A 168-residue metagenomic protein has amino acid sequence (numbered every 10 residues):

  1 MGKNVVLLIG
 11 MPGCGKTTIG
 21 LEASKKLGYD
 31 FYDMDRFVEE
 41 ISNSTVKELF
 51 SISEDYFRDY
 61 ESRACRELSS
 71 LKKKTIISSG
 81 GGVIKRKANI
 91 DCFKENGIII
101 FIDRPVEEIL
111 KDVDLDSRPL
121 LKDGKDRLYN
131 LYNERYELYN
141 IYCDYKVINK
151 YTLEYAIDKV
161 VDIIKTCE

Functional and structural regions predicted by a protein language model:
G2-K3, T18, E22, K26 (+1 more regions): NTP-dependent small-molecule kinase module
K3, I19, K26-F31, A64-S79 (+4 more regions): Nucleotide and nucleotide-moiety/phosphate-recognizing core
L8: Hydrophobic anchor at the beta1->P-loop junction of P-loop NTPases
M11: P-loop (Walker A) phosphate-binding loop of NTP-binding proteins
G15: Conserved glycine(s) of the Walker
Y29, S44, D144: Short glycine/serine/threonine/alanine-rich loop segments
R36-D91, N133: ATP-dependent small-molecule kinase phosphotransfer cores that center on conserved nucleotide phosphate-binding segments
N96-E137: A glycine- and Lys/Arg-enriched "phosphate-lid" helix/loop adjacent to the NTP-binding pocket of small-molecule kinases
